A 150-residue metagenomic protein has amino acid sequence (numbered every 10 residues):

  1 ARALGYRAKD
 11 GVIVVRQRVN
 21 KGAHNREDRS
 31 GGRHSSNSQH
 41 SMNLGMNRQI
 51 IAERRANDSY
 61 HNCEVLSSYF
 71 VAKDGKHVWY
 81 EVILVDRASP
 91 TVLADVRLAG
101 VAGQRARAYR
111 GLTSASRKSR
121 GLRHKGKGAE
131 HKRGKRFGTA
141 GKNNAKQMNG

Functional and structural regions predicted by a protein language model:
A1-D10, D28-G150: Low-complexity, rRNA-contacting terminal tracts
A8, K21-G22: Short, contiguous, helix-prone interaction/anchoring segments in small proteins
V14-N20, R29: RNA pseudouridine synthases
N25: Short, flexible micro-motifs
